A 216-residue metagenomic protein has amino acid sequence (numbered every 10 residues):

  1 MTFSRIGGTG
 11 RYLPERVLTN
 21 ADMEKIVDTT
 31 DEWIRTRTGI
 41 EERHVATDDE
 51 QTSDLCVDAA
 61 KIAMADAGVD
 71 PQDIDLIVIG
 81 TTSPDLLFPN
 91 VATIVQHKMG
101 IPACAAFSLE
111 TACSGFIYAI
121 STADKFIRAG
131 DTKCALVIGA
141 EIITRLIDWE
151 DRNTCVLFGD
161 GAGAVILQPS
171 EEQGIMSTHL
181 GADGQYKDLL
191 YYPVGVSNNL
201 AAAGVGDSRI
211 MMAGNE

Functional and structural regions predicted by a protein language model:
M1-A21, I120-Y186: Conserved beta-strand-centric core segments of catalytic alpha/beta enzyme folds
M1-D75, G195, N199-E216: Conserved active-site "lid/cap" helical segment
I6-G8, I34, A63, I74-I77 (+5 more regions): Buried hydrophobic positions in well-ordered alpha/beta secondary-structure cores of metabolic enzymes
D22-E24, D28, P89-H97, Y192: Short, flexible, mixed-charge acidic loops at enzyme active sites
R35-D54, T82-A135: Conserved catalytic cysteine-centered active-site region of acyl-thioester-dependent Claisen-condensing enzymes
V57, K61-M64, V156-E216: Hydrophobic pocket-lining "lid/loop/helix" segments that shape and contact the acyl-thioester
V78-I79, V137: Short beta-strand segments at enzyme active-site cores
G80-S83, E141, E216: Residue-level signal for short, function-critical loop segments
